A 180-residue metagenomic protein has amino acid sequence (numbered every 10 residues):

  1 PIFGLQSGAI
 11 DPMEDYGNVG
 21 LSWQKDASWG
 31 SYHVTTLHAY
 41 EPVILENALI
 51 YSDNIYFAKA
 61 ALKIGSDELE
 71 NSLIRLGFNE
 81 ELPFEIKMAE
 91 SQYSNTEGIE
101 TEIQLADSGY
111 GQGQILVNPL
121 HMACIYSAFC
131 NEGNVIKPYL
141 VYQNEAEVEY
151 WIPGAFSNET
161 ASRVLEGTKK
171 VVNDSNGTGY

Functional and structural regions predicted by a protein language model:
I2-Y180: Beta-lactam-recognizing serine transpeptidase/beta-lactamase-like catalytic domain environment
